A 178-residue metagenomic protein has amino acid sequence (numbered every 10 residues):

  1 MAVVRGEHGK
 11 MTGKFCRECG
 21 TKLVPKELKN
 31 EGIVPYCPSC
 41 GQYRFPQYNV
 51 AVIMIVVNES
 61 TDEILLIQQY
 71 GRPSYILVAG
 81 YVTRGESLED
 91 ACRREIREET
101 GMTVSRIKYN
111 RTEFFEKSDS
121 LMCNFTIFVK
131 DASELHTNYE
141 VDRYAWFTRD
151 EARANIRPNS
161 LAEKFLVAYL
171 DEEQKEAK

Functional and structural regions predicted by a protein language model:
A2-E27: Alpha-helical and coiled-coil interaction segments, frequently adjacent to or embedded within charge-biased
A2-M11, P73-Y75, N138-K178: Nudix hydrolase/Nudix homology domain
V3-G6, V57-E98: Conserved Nudix-box catalytic region and its N-terminal flanking loop in Nudix hydrolases and closely related
E18-T21, I33, P38-I64, Y81: Conserved N-terminal beta-strand and adjoining loop/helix that marks the start of the Nudix/MutT-like hydrolase domain
K26-E27, T103-R111: A short coil-to-beta-strand element that immediately follows conserved catalytic motifs
K26-V34: Short linker/helix segments within small regulatory modules
Y48, S105, D119-L121: Residue-level preference for beta-strand/loop junctions
E113-L135, E140, A145-E151: Active-site-adjacent beta-strand/loop module that shapes the phosphate/pyrophosphate-binding cleft
